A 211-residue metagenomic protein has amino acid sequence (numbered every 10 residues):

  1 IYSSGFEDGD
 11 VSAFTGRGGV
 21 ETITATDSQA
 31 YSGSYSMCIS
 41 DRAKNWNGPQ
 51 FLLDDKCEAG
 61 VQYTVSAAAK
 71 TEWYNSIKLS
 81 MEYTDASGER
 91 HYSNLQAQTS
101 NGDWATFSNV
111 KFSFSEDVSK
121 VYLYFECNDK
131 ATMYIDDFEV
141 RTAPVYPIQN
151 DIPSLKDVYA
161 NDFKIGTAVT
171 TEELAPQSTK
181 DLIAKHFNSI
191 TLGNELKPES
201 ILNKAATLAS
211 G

Functional and structural regions predicted by a protein language model:
I1-I165, E173, Q177-D181, K185-H186: Extracellular and organelle-lumenal recognition/adhesion modules and their flexible linkers in secreted
I152-D157, K197-G211: Aromatic-lined substrate-binding rim segments of carbohydrate-active enzymes
K164-V169, N188-S200: Structural recognition of the beta-strand scaffold that forms the well-ordered cores of secreted hydrolase catalytic
